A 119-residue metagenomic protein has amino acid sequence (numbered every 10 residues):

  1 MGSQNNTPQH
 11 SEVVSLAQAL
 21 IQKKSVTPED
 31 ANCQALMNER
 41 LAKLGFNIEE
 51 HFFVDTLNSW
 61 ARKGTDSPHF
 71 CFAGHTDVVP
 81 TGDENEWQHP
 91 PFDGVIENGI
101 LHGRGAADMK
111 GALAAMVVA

Functional and structural regions predicted by a protein language model:
G2-A106: Acidic/His- and Gly-rich active-site-bordering loop/insert found across diverse amide/peptide-bond hydrolases
G105-A119: Active-site alpha-helical elements of protease catalytic centers
